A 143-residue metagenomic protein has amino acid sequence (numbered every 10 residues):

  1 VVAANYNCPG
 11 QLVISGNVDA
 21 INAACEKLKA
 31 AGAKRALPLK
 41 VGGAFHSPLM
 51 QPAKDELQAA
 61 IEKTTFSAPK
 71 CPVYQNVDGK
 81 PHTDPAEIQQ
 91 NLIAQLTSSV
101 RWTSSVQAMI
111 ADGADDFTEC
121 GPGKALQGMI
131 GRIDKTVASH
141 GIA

Functional and structural regions predicted by a protein language model:
V1-R132, H140: Acyltransferase
